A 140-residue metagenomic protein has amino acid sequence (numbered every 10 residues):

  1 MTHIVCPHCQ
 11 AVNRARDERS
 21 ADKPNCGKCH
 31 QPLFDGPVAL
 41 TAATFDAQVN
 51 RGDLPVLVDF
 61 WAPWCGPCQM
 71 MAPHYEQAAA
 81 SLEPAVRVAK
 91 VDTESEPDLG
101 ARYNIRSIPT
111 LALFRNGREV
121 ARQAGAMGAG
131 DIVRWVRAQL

Functional and structural regions predicted by a protein language model:
C6-C9, C26-C29: Short cysteine-rich clusters marking metal-coordination/redox-active sites
N13, P32-L33, A72: Cys/His-rich microdomains that often coordinate metals
A15-P24: Short linker/helix segments within small regulatory modules
D17, S107, A112-L140: Non-catalytic, surface beta->alpha helical segment in thiol-disulfide oxidoreductase systems
C29-V38: Short Cys/His-rich micro-motifs in 6-15 aa windows
V38-V56: A short beta-strand-turn-helix
D53, F60-W64, S107: Short pre-active-site segment immediately N-terminal to redox-active cysteine/selenocysteine motifs in thiol-based
P67-L82: Typically the conserved alpha-helix immediately C-terminal to a functionally engaged Cys/Sec in thioredoxin-like
